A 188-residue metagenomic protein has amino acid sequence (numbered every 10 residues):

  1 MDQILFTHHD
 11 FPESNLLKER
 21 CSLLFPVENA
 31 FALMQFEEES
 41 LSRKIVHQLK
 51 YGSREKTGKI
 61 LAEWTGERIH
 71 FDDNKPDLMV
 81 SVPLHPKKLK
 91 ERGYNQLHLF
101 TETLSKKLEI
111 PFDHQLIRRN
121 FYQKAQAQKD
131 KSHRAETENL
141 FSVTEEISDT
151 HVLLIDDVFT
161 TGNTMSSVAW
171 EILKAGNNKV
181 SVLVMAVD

Functional and structural regions predicted by a protein language model:
M1-D188: Glycine-rich phosphate/pyrophosphate-handling loop used in enzymes and phosphotransfer proteins
